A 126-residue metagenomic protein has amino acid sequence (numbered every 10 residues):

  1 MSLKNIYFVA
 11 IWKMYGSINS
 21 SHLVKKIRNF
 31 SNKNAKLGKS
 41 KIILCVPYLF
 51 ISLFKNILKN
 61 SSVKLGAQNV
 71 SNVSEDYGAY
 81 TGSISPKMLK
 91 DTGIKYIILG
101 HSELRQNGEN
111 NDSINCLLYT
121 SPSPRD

Functional and structural regions predicted by a protein language model:
M1-S2, D91: Short glycine/proline-enriched loop/turn "hinge" motifs that connect secondary-structure elements and lie
S2-A67, N72-S74, A79-T81: Conserved N-terminal beta1-alpha1 strand-loop-helix module at the mouth
K13, E103-L104, R125: Short, cationic motifs built from Arg/Lys/His that form the positively charged side of catalytic pockets
A67-N115: Glycine/small-residue-rich loop that forms an oxyanion/phosphate-binding "nest" at active or ligand-binding sites
Y119-D126: Conserved small/polar residues in nucleotide/adenosyl-binding loops
